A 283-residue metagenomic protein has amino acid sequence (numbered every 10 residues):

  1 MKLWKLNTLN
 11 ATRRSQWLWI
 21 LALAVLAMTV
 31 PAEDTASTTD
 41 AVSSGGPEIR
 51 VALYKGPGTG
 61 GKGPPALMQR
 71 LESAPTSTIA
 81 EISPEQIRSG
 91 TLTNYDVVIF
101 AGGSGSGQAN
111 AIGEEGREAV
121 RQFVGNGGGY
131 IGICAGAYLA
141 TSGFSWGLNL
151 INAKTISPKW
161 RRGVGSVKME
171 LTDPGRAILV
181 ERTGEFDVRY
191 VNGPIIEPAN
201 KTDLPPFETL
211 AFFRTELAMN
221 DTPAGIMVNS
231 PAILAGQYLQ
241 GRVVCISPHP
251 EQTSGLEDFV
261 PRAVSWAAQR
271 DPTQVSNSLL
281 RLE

Functional and structural regions predicted by a protein language model:
M1-R13: N-terminal secretory signal peptides that target proteins for export/translocation
W19-A27: Bacterial N-terminal signal peptides
D34-Y95: Aromatic-Pro/Gly-enriched surface loop or interdomain linker that acts as a lid/target-recognition segment
D40-I49, S73, R121, G147 (+2 more regions): Extracellular ligand-binding/catalytic regions of CAZymes and related secreted enzymes and adhesion modules
P57-G60, G103-G107, G136-A140, P250-Q252: Solvent-exposed loop/turn segments at secondary-structure junctions within structured extracellular/periplasmic domains
D96-G102, C245: Structural motif
S106-G184: A glycine-rich, often tryptophan-bearing local segment used as a flexible ligand/cofactor-contacting loop or short
V167-R242, S247-T253: Catalytic beta-strand/loop cores that center a nucleophilic Ser/Cys/Thr and support acyl-enzyme chemistry
